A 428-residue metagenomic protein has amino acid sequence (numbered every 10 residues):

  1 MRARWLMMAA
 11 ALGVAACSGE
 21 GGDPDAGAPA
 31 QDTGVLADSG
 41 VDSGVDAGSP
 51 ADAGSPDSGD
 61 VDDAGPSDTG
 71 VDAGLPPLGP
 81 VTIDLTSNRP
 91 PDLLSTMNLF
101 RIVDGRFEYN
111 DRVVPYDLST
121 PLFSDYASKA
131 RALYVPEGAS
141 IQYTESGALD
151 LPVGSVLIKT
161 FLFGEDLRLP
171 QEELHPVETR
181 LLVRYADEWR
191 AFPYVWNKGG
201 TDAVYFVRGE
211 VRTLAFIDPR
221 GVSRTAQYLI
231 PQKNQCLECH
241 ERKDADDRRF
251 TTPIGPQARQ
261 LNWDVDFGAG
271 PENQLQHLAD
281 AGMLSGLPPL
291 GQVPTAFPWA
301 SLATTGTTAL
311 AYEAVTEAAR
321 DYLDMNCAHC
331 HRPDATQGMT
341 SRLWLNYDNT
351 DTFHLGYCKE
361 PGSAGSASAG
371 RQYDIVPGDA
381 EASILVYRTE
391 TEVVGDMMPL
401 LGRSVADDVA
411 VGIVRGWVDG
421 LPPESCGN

Functional and structural regions predicted by a protein language model:
M1-A15: Sec-dependent bacterial lipoprotein signal peptides
V14-L78: Ser/Thr-rich, Pro/Gly/Ala-heavy low-complexity intrinsically disordered linkers and tails of secreted extracellular
C17-S18, C239, L323, L385 (+1 more regions): Residue-level detector of buried hydrophobic side-chain packing in well-ordered secondary-structure elements
E20, R242, P333: Cys/His-rich metal-chelating microdomains
A64, T69-L133: N-terminal pre-domain segments of enzymes
I83-T86, A319-R320, D324: Long, charged, low-complexity terminal extensions
L122-S124, S128-G138, Y143-D321: Extended surface/linker regions that mediate inter-domain or inter-protein docking in multi-component redox
W263-R320, A328-A335, S341-N428: Electron-transfer interface patches adjacent to heme c in soluble/periplasmic c-type cytochromes and di-/multiheme
